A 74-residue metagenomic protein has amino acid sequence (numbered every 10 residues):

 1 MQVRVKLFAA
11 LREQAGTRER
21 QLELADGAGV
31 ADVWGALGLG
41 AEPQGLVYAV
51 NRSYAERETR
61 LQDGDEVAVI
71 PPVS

Functional and structural regions predicted by a protein language model:
M1-S74: Ubiquitin-like/PB1-type beta-grasp interaction modules and other compact soluble beta-rich domains
